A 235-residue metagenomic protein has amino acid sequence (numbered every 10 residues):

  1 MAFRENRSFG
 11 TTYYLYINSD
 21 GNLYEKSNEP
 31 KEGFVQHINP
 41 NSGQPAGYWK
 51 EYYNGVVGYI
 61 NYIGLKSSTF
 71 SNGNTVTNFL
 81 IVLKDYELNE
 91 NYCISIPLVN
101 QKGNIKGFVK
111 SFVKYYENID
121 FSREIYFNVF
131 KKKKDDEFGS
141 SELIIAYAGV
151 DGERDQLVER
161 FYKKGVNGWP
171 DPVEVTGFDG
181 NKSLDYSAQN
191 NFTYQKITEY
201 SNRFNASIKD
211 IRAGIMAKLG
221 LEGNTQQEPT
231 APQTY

Functional and structural regions predicted by a protein language model:
M1-I96, K110-E117, K133-Q227, Y235: OB-fold ssDNA-binding interfaces and closely related basic DNA-contact patches used across DNA replication/repair
V99-S111: Short, structured beta-strand/loop micro-motifs enriched in basic residues and often containing a Trp
